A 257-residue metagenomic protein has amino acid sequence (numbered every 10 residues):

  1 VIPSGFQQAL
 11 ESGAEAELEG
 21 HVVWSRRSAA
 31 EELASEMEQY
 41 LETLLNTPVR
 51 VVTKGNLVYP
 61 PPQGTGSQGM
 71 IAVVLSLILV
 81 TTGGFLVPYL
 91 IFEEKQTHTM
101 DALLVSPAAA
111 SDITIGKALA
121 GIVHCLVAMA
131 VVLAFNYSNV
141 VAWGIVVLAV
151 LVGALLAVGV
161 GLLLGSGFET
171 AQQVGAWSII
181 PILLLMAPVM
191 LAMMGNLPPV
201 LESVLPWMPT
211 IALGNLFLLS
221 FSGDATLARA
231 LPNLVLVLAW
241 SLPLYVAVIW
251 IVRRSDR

Functional and structural regions predicted by a protein language model:
V1-N46: Extracytoplasmic loops/domains of multi-pass membrane proteins
M70-Y89: Long, hydrophobic alpha-helical segments
G84-S106: Transmembrane helix boundary and interhelical loop/hinge segments in multi-pass membrane proteins
A108-N139, W143, L234, L238: Selective transmembrane-helix segments that form parts of the transport pathway or gating/packing helices in multipass
L148-T170, L184-A192, A239-Y245: Hydrophobic alpha-helical transmembrane segments of polytopic membrane proteins
G167, F221, V235-R257: Junction motif at the cytosolic side of a transmembrane helix
E169-T210: Transmembrane helix segments
N196-L234: Short hydrophobic, aromatic-rich alpha-helical segments embedded in or entering the lipid bilayer of multi-pass
